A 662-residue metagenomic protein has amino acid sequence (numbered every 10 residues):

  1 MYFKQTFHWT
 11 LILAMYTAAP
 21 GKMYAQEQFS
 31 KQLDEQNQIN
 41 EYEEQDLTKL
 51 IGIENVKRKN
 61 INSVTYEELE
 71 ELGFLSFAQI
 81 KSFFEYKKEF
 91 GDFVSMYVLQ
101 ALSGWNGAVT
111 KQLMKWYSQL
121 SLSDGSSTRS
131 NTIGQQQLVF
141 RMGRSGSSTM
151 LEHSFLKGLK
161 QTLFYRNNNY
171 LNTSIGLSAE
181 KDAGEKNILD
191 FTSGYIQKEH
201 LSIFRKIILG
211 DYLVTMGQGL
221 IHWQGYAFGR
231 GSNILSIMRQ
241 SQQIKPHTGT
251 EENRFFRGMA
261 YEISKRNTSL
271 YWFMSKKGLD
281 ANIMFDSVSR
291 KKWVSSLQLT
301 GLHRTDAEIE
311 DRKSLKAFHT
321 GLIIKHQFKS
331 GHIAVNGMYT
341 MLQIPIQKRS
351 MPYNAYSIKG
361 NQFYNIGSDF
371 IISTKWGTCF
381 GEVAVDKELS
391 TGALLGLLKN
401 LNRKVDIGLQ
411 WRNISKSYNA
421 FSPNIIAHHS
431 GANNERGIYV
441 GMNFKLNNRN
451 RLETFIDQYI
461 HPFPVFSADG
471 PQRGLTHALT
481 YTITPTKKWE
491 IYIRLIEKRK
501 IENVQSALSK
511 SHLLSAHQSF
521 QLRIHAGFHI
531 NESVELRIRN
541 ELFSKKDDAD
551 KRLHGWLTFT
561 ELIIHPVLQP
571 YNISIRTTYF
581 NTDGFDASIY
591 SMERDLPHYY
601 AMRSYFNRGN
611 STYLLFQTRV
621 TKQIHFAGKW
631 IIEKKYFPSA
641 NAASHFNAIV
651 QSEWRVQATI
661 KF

Functional and structural regions predicted by a protein language model:
M1-Q28, F662: Bacterial Sec-dependent N-terminal signal peptides
Y16, G21-K59, L122-I133, N187: N-terminal, intrinsically disordered low-complexity tails/presequences enriched in Lys/Ser/Pro and small residues
E44-M96, L113-S118, K181: Amphipathic, charged-and-aliphatic alpha-helical interface segments that function as noncatalytic docking
S127-H153, N167-L177, I207, G331-I333 (+2 more regions): Transmembrane beta-strand segments of Gram-negative outer membrane beta-barrel proteins
S145-I175, A179-K181, K186-G194, S202-R205 (+3 more regions): Outer-membrane beta-barrel translocator/receptor signature
S154, G158, R254-F256, E310-K348 (+1 more regions): Exposed, low-structure sequence patches enriched in small/polar residues
K186-I244, T248-D280, L401-A420, P566-F585: Outer membrane beta-barrel
Q218, H222-T250, G278-E310, K359-F363 (+2 more regions): A subset of solvent-exposed loop/turn segments in beta-rich extracellular surface proteins, enriched in glycine
